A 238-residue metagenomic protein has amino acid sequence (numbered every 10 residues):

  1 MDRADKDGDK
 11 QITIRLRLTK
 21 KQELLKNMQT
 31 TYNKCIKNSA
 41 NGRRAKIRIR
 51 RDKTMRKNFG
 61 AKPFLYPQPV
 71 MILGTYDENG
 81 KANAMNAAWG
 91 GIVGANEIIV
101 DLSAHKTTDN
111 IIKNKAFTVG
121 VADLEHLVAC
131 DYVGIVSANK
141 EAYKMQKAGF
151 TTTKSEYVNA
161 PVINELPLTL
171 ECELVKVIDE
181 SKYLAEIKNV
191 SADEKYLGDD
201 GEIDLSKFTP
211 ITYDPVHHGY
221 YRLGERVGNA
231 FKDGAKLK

Functional and structural regions predicted by a protein language model:
M1-I47: Nucleic-acid substrate recognition interfaces
R43-K238: Basic, polyanion-binding surface patches
